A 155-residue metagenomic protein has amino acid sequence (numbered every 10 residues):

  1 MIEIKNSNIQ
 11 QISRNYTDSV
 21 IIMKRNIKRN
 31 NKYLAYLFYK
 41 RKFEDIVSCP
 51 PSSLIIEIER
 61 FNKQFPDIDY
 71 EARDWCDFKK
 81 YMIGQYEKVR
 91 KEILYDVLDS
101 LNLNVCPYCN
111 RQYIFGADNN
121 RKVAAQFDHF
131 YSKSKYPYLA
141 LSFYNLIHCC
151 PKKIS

Functional and structural regions predicted by a protein language model:
M1-L94: N-terminal accessory alpha/beta regions
R60-N62, E92-N102, P137-S142: Short, flexible, mixed-charge glycine/proline-rich loop motifs that serve as phosphate/nucleic-acid-contacting
D69, V105-N110: A broad, low-specificity signal for short, low-complexity segments enriched in glycine/proline and polar/charged
F78, V97-S100, D118-K122: N-terminal start-of-chain detector that recognizes signal peptides and the immediate post-cleavage beginning
V105, Q126, C149: The −1 position to Zn-ligating cysteines in a subset of zinc-ribbon hairpins
C109-Q112, K152-K153: Cys/His-rich metal-chelating microdomains
R111-N145: Histidine-centered nuclease catalytic patch
L146-S155: Short Cys/His-centered divalent metal-binding micro-motifs
